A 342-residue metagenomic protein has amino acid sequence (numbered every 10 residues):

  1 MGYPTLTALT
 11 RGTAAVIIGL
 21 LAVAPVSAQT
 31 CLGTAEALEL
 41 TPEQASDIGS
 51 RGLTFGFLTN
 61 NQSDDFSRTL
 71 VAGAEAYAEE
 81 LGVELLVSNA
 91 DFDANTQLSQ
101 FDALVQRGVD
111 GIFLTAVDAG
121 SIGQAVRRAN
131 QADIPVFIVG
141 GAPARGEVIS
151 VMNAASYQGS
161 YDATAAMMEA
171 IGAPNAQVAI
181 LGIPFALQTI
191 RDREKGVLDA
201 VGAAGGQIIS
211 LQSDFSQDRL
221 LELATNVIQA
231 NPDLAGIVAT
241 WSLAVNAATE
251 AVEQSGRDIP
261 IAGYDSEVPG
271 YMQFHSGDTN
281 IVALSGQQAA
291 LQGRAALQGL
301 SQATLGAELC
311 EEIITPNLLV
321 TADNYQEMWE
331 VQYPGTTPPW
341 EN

Functional and structural regions predicted by a protein language model:
Q29-R51, A200, Q288-N342: Hinge/cleft segment of the Venus flytrap/periplasmic-binding protein
C31-G73, Y77, L81, L86-L98 (+4 more regions): Extracytoplasmic "Venus flytrap"
L38-E43, L85-G108, I209-N231, V245-A247: Structural motif
L40, E75, Q97, M152-V178 (+3 more regions): Hydrophobic alpha-helical segments within soluble ligand-binding/sensing domains
F55, T59-Q62, A74, D162-S210 (+2 more regions): An alpha-beta-alpha
V87-N89, A144-A166, L181, S210 (+1 more regions): Short beta-strand elements at the ligand-binding edges of bilobed clamshell
L114-Q131, V197, I209, S213-Q273: Hydrophobic alpha-helical
A119-Q158, Q177, E267-N280, W329-Y333: Flexible loop/hinge segments that line or gate small-molecule binding clefts
